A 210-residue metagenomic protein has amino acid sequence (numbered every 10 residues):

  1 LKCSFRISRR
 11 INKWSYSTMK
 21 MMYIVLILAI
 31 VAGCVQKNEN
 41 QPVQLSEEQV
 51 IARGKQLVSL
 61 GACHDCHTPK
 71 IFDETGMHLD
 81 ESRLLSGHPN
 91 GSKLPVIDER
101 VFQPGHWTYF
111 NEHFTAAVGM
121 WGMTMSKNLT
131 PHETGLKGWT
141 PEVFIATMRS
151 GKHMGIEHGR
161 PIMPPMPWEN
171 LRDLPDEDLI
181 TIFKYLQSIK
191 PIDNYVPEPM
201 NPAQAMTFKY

Functional and structural regions predicted by a protein language model:
K20-I27: Sec-dependent signal peptide recognition, specifically the positively charged N-region followed immediately by
A32-G33: C-terminal motif of bacterial Sec signal peptides marking the signal peptidase cleavage site
N38-S59, I71-D73, V96: Electrostatic cytochrome c docking/interface patches
Q41, T68-T124, H153-Y210: Flexible coil segments in periplasmic/lumen-exposed cytochrome c-class electron-transfer proteins
G54, L60-K70, F144, I182 (+1 more regions): The canonical Cys-X-X-Cys-His
A146-M154: Glycine-rich, acidic and aromatic/proline-enriched surface loops and short helix-turn segments that act as binding
